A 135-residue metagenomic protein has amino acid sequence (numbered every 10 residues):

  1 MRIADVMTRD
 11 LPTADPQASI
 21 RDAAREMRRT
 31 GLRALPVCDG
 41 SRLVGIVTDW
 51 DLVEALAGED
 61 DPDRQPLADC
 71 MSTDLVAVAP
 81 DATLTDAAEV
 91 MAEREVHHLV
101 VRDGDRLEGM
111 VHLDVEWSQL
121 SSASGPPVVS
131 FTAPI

Functional and structural regions predicted by a protein language model:
M1-D10, T48-A77, T83-A92, L107-I135: Tandem CBS (Bateman) regulatory domains
I3, A14-Q17, V37: The feature marks the first
T13-G31, V78-E95, R102, L120: The conserved cystathionine-beta-synthase
S19-A23, A34-C38, L52-G58: Short, functional N-terminal and low-complexity linear motifs
M27-T30, L35-D51, M91, L99-V115: A glycine-centered beta-loop-beta connector
